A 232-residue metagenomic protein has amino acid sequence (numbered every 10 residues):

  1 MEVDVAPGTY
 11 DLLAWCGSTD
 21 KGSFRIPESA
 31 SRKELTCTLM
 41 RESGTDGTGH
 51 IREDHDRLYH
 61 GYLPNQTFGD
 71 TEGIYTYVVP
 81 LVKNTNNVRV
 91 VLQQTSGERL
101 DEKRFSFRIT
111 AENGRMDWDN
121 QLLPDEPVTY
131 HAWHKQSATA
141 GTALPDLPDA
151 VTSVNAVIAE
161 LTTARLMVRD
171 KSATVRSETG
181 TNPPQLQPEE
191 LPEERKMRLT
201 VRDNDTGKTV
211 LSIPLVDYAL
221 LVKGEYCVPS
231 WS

Functional and structural regions predicted by a protein language model:
M1-E28, D101-L220: Tryptophan-paired
M1-N84: Short, low-hydrophobicity acidic/polar segments
P80-T95: A short, Gly/Thr-enriched small/hydrophobic beta-strand-prone motif that recurs across taxa
G97-R99: N-terminal onset of structured domains
L215-S232: Extended, compositionally biased alpha-helical segments that mediate assembly or anchoring
